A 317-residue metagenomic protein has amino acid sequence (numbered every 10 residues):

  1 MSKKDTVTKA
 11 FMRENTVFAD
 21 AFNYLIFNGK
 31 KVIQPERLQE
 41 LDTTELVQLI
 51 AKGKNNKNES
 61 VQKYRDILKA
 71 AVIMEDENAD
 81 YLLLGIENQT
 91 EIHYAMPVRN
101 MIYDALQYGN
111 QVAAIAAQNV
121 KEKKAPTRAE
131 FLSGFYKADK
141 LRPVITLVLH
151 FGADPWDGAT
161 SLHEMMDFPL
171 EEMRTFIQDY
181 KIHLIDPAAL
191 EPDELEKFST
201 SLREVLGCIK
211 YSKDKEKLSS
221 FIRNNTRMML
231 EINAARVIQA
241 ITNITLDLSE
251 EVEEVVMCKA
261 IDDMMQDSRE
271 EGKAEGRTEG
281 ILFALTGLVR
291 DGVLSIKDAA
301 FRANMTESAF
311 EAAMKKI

Functional and structural regions predicted by a protein language model:
M1-I317: Elongated, amphipathic alpha-helical interaction scaffolds
